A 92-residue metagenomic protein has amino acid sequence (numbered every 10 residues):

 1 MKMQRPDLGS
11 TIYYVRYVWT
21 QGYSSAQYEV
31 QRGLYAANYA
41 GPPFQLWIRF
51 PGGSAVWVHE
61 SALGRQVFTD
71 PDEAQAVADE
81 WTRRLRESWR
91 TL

Functional and structural regions predicted by a protein language model:
M1-G52: Short N-terminal "domain-start" leader segments that mark the transition from disordered tails or signal peptides into
R49-L92: Intrinsically disordered, low-complexity, charged/polar segments
